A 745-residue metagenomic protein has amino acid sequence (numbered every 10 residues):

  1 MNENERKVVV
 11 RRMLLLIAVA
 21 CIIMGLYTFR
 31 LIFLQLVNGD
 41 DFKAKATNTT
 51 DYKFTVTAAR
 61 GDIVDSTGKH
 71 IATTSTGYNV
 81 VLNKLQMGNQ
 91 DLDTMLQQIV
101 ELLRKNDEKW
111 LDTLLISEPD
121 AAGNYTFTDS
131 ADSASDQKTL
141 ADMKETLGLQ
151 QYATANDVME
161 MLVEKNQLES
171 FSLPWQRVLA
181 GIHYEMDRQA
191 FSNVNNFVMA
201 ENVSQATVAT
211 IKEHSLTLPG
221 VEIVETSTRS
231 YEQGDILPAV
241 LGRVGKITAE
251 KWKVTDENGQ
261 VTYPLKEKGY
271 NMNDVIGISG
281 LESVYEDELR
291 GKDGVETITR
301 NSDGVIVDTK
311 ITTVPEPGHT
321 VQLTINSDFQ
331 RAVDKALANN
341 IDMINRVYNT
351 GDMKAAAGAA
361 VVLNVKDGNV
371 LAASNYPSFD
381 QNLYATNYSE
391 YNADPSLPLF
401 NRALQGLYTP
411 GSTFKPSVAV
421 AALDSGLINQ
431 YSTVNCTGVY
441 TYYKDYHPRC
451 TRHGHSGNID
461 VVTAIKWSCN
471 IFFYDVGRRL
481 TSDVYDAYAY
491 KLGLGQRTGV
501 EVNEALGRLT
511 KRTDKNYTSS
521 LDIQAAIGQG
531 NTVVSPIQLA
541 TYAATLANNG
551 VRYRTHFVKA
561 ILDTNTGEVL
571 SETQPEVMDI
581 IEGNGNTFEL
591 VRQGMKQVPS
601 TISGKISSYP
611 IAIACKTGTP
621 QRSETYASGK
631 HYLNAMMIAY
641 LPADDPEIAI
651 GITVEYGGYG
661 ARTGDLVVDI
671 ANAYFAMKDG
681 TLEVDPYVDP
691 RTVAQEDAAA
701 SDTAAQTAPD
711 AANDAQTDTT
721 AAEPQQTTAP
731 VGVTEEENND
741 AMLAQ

Functional and structural regions predicted by a protein language model:
M1-V314, T350-A359, A699-D702, D710 (+2 more regions): Membrane-proximal periplasmic segments of bacterial cell-envelope enzymes, especially penicillin-binding proteins
H70-A72, Y78, T299-E316, I325 (+10 more regions): Beta-lactam-recognizing serine transpeptidase/beta-lactamase-like catalytic domain environment
K84-Q86, V654-G658: A generic structural motif
Q90-Q97, E101, Q205, A209 (+20 more regions): Solvent-exposed, polar/charged alpha-helical surfaces in well-ordered, non-transmembrane soluble domains, broadly
N124, D352, P686-T692: Surface-exposed intrinsically disordered loops and tails
E286, R290-D293, D303-G304, D334-D342 (+2 more regions): Amphipathic, well-packed alpha-helical segments that form the structural scaffold of globular domains
A336-Y348, G426, P599: Structural motif corresponding to the C-terminal cap of alpha-helices
A676-Y687: Flexible helix-coil linker/hinge segments at domain or subdomain boundaries
